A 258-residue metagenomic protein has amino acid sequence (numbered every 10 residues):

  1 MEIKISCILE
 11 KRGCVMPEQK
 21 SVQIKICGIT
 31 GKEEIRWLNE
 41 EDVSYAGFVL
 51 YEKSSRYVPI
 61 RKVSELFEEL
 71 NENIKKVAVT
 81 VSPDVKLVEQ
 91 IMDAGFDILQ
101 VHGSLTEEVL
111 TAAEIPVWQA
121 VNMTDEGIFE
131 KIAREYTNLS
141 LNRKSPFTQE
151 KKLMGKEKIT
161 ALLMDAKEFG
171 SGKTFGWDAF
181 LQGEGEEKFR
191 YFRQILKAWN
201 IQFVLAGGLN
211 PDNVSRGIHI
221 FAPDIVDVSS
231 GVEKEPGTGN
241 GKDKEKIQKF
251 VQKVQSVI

Functional and structural regions predicted by a protein language model:
I5-I225, S230-I258: Conserved N-terminal beta1-alpha1 strand-loop-helix module at the mouth
